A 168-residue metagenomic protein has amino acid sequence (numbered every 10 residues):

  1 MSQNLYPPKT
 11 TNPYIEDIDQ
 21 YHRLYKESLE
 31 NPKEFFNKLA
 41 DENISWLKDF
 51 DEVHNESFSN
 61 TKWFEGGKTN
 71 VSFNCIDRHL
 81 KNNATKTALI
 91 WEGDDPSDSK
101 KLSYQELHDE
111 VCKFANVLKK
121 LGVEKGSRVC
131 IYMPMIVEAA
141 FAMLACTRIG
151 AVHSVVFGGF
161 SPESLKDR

Functional and structural regions predicted by a protein language model:
M1-L102, E106-D109, K113: N-lobe entry segment of adenylate-forming
L89-L144, S161-K166: Conserved AMP-binding/adenylate-forming core of the ANL superfamily
T147: Anion (oxyanion) recognition and catalysis
G150: Structured binding elements
G158: C-terminal catalytic core of Y-nucleophile DNA break-rejoin enzymes
